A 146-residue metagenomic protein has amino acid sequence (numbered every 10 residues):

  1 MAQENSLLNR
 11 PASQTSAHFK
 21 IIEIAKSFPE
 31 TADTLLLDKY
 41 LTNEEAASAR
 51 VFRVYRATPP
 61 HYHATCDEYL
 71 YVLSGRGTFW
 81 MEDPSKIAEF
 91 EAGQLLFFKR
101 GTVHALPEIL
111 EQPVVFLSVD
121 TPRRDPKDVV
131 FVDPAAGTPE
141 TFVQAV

Functional and structural regions predicted by a protein language model:
M1-V51, P59-P60, F131-V146: A short, N-terminal "cap"/entry segment at the start of jelly-roll beta-barrel domains of the cupin/DSBH fold
Y40, A49-R53, Y69, I87 (+2 more regions): Conserved hydrophobic/aromatic beta-strand scaffold that supports enzyme active sites
Y40, F52, P59-A64, M81 (+2 more regions): Short histidine-centered beta-strand/loop micro-motifs that create catalytic or ligand/metal-coordination sites
S48, R76-T78, V103, P113: Structural motif
R53-Y55, A64-F79, V119-P122: Short, conserved beta-strand element in jelly-roll/cupin
R56, T65, T102-V103, Q112: A generic "binding-loop/recognition-motif" signal
Y69-A92, V129-F131: A short beta-strand-loop-beta hairpin characteristic of the jelly-roll/cupin
F90-I109, V119-T121: Conserved metal-binding segment of the jelly-roll/cupin
